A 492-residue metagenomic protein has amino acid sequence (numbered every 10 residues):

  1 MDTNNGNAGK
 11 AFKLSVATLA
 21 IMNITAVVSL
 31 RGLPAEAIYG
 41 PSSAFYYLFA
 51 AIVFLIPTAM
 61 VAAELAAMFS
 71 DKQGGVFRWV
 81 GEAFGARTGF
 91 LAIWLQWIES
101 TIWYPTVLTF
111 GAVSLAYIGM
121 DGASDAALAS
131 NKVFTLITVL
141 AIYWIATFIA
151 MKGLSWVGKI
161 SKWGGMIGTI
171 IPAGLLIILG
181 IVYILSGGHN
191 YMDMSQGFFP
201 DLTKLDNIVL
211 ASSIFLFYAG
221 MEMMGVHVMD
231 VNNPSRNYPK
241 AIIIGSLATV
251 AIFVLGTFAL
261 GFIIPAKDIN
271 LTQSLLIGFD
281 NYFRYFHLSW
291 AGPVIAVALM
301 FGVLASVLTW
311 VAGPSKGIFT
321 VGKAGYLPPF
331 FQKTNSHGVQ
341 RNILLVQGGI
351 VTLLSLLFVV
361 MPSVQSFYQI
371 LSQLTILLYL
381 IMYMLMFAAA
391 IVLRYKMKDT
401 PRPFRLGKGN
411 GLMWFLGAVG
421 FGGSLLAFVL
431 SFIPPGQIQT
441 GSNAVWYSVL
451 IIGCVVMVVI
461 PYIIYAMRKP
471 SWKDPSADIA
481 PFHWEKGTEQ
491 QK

Functional and structural regions predicted by a protein language model:
M1-A63, F69-Q73, M194-S195, G417 (+1 more regions): Membrane-interface "cap" regions at the ends of multi-pass membrane proteins
M1-K13, F387-F415, P434-K492: Terminal cytosolic tails of multi-pass membrane transporters, especially the segment immediately following the final
T3, A8-G9, S42-F45, A123-F134 (+1 more regions): Helix-loop-helix junctions that connect adjacent transmembrane segments in multi-pass membrane transporters
T3, F134-S186, A219, I242-L247 (+5 more regions): Membrane-interface loop-to-helix entry segments
A8-T18, T101, V133-L140, N232-R236 (+5 more regions): Loop-to-transmembrane helix boundary motifs in multi-pass membrane proteins
I38, I56-M68, K72-Y143, F148-M151 (+3 more regions): Hydrophobic transmembrane alpha-helices that form the core helical bundles of multi-pass secondary transporters
R78-W79, G85, Y117-G122, I243-L308 (+1 more regions): TM-loop-TM module centered on a large, flexible mid-protein loop between adjacent transmembrane helices in multi-pass
V113-I118, A150, I167-F198, T257-A266 (+2 more regions): Hydrophobic alpha-helical segments and their helix-loop junctions in multi-pass secondary transporters
